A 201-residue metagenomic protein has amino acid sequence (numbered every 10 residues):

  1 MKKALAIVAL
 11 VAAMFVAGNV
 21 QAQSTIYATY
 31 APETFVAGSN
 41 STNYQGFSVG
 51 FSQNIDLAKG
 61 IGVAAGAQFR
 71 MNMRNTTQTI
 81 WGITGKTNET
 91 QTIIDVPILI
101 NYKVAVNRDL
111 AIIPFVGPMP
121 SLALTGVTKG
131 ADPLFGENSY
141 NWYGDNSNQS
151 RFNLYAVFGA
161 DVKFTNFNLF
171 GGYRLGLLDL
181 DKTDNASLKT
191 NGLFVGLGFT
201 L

Functional and structural regions predicted by a protein language model:
M1-Q23: Cleavable N-terminal export/targeting peptides
V20-I55: Short glycine/proline- and aromatic-enriched beta-strand/turn motifs that initiate or cap beta-hairpins
P32-V36, I80-T84, N138-G144: Extracytoplasmic loops and strand-loop junctions of Gram-negative outer membrane beta-barrel proteins
V36-S39, T76-W81, D181-T183: Short acidic, glycine/proline-rich loop/turn micro-motifs
Q45-N75: N-terminal, post-signal-peptide region of Sec/Tat-exported proteins
S48, D95, T190-F194: Short hydrophobic/aromatic beta-strand or adjacent loop that forms the aromatic wall/cage of a ligand/substrate-binding
I55-I61, K86-K182, A186-L188, T200-L201: Outer-membrane beta-barrel transmembrane domain signature
Q68-Q91: Surface-exposed loop and membrane-interface regions of Gram-negative outer-membrane beta-barrel proteins
